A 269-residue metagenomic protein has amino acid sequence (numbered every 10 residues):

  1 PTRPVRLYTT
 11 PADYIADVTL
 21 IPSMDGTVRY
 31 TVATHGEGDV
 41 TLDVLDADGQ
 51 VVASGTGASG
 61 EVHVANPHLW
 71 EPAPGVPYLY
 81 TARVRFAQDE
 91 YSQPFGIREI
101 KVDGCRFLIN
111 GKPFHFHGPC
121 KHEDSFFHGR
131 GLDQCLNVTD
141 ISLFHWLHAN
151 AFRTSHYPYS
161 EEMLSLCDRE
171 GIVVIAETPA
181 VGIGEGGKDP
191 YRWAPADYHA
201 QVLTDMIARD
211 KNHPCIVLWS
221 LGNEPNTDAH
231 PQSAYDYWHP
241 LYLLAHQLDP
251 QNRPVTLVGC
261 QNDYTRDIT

Functional and structural regions predicted by a protein language model:
P1-E161, L166, E170-V174, V202 (+5 more regions): Secreted/periplasmic carbohydrate-active enzymes, especially glycoside hydrolases
H117, P179-T204: Active-site-adjacent "subsite" loops/lids of carbohydrate-active enzymes
E123-H128, I183-G187, P225-A229: A short acidic, helix-capping loop that chelates divalent metal ions and anchors anionic groups
P158-S160, A180-I183, N223-T227, Q261-Y264: Solvent-exposed loop/turn segments at secondary-structure junctions within structured extracellular/periplasmic domains
L164-L166, G187-P190, I268: Short secondary-structure transition/capping segments
G171-T178, T269: Short hydrophobic/aromatic-enriched beta-strand-loop microsegments
D189-P195, G222-L248: Active-site cleft segment of glycoside hydrolase catalytic domains centered on the general acid/base Glu
A234, C260-T269: Substrate-binding cleft/loops of secretory-pathway carbohydrate-active enzymes
